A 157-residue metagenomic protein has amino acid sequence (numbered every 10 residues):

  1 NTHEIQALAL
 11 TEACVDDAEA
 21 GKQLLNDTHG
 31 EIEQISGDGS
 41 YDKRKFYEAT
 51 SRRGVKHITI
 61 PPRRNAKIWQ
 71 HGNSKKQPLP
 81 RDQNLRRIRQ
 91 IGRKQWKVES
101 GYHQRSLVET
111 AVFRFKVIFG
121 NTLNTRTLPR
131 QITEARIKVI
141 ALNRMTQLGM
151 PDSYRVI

Functional and structural regions predicted by a protein language model:
N1, I5, G30, R87 (+3 more regions): General secondary-structure edge motif
N1, N26, N65, N73 (+3 more regions): Detector for Asparagine
N1-K56, P62-R63, K116, I137-V139 (+1 more regions): Polybasic low-complexity intrinsically disordered regions
A18-E19, R44, K67, K75 (+4 more regions): Intrinsic disorder/low-complexity detector
H29-G30, H71, R81-Q83, R136-K138 (+1 more regions): Short, intrinsically disordered/low-complexity patches at protein termini and at juxtamembrane boundaries
S36, P61-P62, T127, P151: Short loop/turn and capping residues at structural boundaries
Y41-F113: Helix-centered, glycine/charged polyanion-binding patches within enzymatic domains that contact phosphate-containing
Q90-I157: Basic, amphipathic alpha-helical segments enriched in Lys/Arg and hydrophobic/aromatic residues
